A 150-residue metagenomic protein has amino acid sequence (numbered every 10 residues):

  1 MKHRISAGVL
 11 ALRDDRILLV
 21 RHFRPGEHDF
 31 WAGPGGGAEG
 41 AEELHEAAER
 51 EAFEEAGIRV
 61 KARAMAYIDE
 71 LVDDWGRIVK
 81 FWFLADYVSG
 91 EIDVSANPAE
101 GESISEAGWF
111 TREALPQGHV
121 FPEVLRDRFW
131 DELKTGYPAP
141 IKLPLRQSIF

Functional and structural regions predicted by a protein language model:
M1-L18, G37, I68: Conserved N-terminal beta-strand and adjoining loop/helix that marks the start of the Nudix/MutT-like hydrolase domain
H22: Short loop/turn segments immediately following the C-termini of beta-strands
P25-F30, D74-R77: A conserved beta-turn-beta hairpin within the catalytic core of GNAT-like acetyltransferases that forms part
G26-D29, E102, R126: A short local loop/turn or secondary-structure capping micro-motif enriched for an aromatic residue
F30-G36: Conserved acetyl-CoA binding element of GNAT-fold acetyltransferases
A38-K61, L71-V124, S148-F150: Unchanged
R63-Y67: Conserved S-adenosyl-L-methionine
D127-F150: Charged phosphate-binding loop/patch that engages nucleotide di/tri-phosphates or the phosphate backbone of nucleic
